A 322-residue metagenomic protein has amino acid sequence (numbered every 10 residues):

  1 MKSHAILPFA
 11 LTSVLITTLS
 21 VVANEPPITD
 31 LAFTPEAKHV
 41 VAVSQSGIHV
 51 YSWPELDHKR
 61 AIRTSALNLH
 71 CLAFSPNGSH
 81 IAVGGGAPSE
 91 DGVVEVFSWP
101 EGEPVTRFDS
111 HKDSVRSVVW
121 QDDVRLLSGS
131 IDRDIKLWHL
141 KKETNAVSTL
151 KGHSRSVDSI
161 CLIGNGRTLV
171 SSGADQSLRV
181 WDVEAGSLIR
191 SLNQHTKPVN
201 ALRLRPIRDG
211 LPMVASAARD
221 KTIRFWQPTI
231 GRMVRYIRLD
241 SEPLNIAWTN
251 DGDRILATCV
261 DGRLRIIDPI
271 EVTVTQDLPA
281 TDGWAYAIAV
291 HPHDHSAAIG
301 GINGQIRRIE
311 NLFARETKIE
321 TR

Functional and structural regions predicted by a protein language model:
S20-V22, D57-I62, E103-F108, N145-L150 (+4 more regions): A short beta-strand motif characteristic of beta-propeller blades
V22-I28, R63-L69, F108-V115, L150-V157 (+4 more regions): WD40/WD-repeat beta-propeller blade N-cap
V22-S46: Beta-strand-rich domains and repeat architectures in extracellular enzymes and scaffolds, especially beta-propellers
P35-E36, P76-N77, Q121-D122, G164-N165 (+3 more regions): Residue-level detector of Asp-centered blade-edge/turn motifs that repeat once per structural unit in beta-propeller
S46-H49, A87-E95, D113-R116, D132-K136 (+8 more regions): Short coil/turn segments within WD40 beta-propeller repeats
W53-L56, W99-G102, L140-E143, V183-G186 (+3 more regions): Short loop/turn segments that connect beta-strands within beta-propeller blades
